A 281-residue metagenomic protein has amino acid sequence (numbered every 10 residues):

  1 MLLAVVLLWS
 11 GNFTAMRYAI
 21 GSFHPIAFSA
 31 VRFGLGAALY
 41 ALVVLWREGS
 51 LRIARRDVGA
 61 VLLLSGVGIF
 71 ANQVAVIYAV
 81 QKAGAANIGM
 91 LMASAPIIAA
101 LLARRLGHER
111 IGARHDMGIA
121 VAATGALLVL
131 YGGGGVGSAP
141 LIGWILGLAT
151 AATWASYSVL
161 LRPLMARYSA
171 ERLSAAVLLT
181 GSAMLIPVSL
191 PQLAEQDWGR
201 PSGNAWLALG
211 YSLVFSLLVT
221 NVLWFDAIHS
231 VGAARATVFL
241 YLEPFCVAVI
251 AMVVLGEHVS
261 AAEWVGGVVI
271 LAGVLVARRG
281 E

Functional and structural regions predicted by a protein language model:
M1-A30, V136-P163, A183, P187: Glycine-/small-residue-enriched transmembrane alpha-helix faces in small-molecule transporters and effluxers
L8, N12-F13, A41-M92, L128 (+1 more regions): Specific transmembrane alpha-helical segments of multi-pass solute transporters/efflux pumps, especially DMT/EamA
N12, G34-L39, L91-R105, A120-V121 (+4 more regions): Alpha-helical transmembrane segments of compact multi-pass small-molecule transporters, enriched in specific families
T14-S22, Y78-Q81, V129-L141, L190-A208 (+1 more regions): Membrane-interface helix termini and inter-helical loops of multi-pass transporters
I20-A71, P96-L102, T153-L160, A175-A194 (+2 more regions): Transmembrane alpha-helices of multi-pass small-molecule transport proteins
S29-V31, Q73, A86-S94, V159-A183 (+1 more regions): Helix-helix packing/entry segments at the starts of transmembrane helices
Y40, L62, L102, I111-G133 (+4 more regions): Hydrophobic transmembrane alpha-helices of multi-pass small-molecule transport proteins
R55-L64, I111-A123, G143-W144, Y168-L178 (+1 more regions): Cytoplasmic-side transmembrane-helix entry/capping segments in multi-pass membrane proteins
